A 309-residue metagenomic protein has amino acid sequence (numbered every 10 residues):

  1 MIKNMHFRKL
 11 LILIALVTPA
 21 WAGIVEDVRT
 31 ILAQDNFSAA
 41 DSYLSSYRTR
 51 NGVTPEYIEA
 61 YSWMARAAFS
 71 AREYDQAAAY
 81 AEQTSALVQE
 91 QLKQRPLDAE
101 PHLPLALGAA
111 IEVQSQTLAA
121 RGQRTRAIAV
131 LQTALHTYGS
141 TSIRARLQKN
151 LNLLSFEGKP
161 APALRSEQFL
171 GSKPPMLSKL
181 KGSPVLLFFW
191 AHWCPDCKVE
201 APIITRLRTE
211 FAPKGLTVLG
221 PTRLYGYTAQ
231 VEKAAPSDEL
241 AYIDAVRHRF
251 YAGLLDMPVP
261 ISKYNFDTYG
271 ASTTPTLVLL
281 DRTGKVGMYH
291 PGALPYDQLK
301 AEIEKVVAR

Functional and structural regions predicted by a protein language model:
R48-Y57, L87-P104: Flexible helix-coil transition and linker loops at the boundaries of alpha-helical arrays
R124-E167, S178-K181: N-proximal helix/coil linker or "cap" segments that precede and/or mark the start of modular domains
P175-K198, I204: Short active-site neighborhood of thiol/selenol oxidoreductases, capturing the structured segment around
V199-F250, P258-N265: Structural microenvironment flanking redox-active thiols in thiol-disulfide oxidoreductases
R249-E304: Thiol/disulfide oxidoreductase modules built on the thioredoxin-like
